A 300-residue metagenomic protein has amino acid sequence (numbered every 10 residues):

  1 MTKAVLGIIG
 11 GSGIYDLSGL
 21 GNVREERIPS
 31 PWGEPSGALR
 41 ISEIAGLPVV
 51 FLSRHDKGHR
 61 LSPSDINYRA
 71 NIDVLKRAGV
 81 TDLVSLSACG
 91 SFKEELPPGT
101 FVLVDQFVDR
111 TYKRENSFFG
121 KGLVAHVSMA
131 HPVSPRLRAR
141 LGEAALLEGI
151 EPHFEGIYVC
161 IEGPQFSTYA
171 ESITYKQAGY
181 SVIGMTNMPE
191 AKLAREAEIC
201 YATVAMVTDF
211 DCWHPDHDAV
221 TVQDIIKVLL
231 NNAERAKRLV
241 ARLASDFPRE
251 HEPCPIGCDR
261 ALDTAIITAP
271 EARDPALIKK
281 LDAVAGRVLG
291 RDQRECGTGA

Functional and structural regions predicted by a protein language model:
M1-A130, G286-A300: Metabolite-binding pocket within alpha/beta catalytic cores that recognizes anionic/polar moieties
K76-G79, K176, R195: Non-catalytic positions within long, well-ordered alpha-helices that form the structural scaffold/packing of enzyme
T81-D82, S181, C200: Short acidic/polar active-site loop segments enriched in Thr and Asp
R136, R140-E151, R238-D246: Generic non-transmembrane alpha-helical segments
L147-S181, I267: Active-site/ligand-binding-proximal alpha/beta "capping" segment
M185-Q223: Zn-dependent metallopeptidase/amidohydrolase metal-coordination segment
C212-R260: His/Asp/Glu-rich mid-to-C-terminal helical/loop segments that flank catalytic regions of hydrolases
A261-A300: Acidic, Ser/Thr-rich low-complexity intrinsically disordered segments
